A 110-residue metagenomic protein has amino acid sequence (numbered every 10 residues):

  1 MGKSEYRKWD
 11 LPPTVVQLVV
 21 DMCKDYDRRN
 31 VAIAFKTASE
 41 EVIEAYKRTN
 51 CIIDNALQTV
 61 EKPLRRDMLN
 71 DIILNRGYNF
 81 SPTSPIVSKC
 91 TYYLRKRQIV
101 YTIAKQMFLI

Functional and structural regions predicted by a protein language model:
M1-T59, M107-I110: N-terminal interaction/assembly modules
V15-Q17, M68, S81-S84: Alpha-helical interaction segments
L18, L64-M68, R95: Residue-level detector of well-ordered alpha-helical segments, enriched for hydrophobic/aromatic packing positions
T59-R76: Short amphipathic alpha helix immediately N-terminal
V60-P63, V87, L94-R95: Residue-level signal for short amphipathic helical patches enriched in basic/charged and nearby hydrophobic residues
N75-T91: Helix-turn-helix DNA-binding module
Y92-Q106, I110: DNA major-groove recognition helices of helix-turn-helix
